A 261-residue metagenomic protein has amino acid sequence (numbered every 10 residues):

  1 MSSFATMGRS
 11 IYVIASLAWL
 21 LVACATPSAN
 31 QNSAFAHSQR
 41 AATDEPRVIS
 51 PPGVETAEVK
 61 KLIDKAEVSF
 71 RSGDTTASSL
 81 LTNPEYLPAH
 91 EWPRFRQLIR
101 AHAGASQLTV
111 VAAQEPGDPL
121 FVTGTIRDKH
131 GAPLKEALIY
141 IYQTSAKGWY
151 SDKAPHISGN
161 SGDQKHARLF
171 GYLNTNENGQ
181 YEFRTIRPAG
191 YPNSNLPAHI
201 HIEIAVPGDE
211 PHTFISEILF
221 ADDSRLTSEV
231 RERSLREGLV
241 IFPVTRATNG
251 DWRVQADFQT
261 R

Functional and structural regions predicted by a protein language model:
M1-G8: N-terminal secretory signal peptides that target proteins for export/translocation
R9-A15: Sec-dependent signal peptide recognition, specifically the positively charged N-region followed immediately by
P27-S28, A34: Cleavable N-terminal signal peptides
S33-W92, L98: Alpha-helical protein-protein interaction modules
R100-I241, A247-R261: Beta-strand-dominated extracellular/periplasmic modules and repeats in secreted or surface-exposed proteins
